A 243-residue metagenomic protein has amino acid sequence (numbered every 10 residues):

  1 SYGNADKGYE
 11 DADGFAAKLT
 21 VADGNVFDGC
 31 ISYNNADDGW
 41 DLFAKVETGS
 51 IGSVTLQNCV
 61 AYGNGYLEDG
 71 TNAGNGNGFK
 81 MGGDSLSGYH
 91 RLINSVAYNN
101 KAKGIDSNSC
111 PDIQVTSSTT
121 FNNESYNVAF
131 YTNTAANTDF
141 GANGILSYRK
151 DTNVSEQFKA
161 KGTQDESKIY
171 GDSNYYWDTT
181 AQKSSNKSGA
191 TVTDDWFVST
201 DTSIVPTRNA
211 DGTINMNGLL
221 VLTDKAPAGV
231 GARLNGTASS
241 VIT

Functional and structural regions predicted by a protein language model:
S1, G14-K18, L56-G63, G76-K80 (+2 more regions): Extended, compositionally biased low-complexity polar/Lys-Gly-rich tracts and adjacent boundary/linker regions are
S1-K7, D23-A36, S50-E68, G88-K103 (+3 more regions): Right-handed parallel beta-helix
N4, N64, D69, S185-K187 (+1 more regions): Extracellular, surface-exposed repeat architectures
A5, G14, G65, G74-G78 (+5 more regions): Glycine-centered flexibility motif
A5-L19, N34-T48, D69-D84, N99-D106 (+2 more regions): Extracellular beta-strand/beta-solenoid scaffold signature
G8, N72, R91, G189-A190: Short linear sequence motifs
T134-T243: Acidic, glycine- and Ser/Thr-rich low-complexity intrinsically disordered tracts in extracellular/secreted proteins
